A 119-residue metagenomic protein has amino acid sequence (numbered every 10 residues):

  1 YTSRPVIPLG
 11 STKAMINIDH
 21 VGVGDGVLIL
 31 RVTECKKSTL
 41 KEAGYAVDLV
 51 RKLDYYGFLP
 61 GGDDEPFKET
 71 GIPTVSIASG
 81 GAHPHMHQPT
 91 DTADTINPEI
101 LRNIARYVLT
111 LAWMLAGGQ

Functional and structural regions predicted by a protein language model:
R4-V6: A glycine- and small/hydrophobic-rich beta-loop-beta segment that serves as a flexible "lid/hinge" or phosphate-binding
L9-G10: Short, conserved loop/helix-junction motifs that constitute active-site signature segments in enzyme catalytic cores
K13-A14, V21-Q119: Active-site-adjacent substrate-binding region of metalloamidase/peptidase-like peptide-processing proteins
